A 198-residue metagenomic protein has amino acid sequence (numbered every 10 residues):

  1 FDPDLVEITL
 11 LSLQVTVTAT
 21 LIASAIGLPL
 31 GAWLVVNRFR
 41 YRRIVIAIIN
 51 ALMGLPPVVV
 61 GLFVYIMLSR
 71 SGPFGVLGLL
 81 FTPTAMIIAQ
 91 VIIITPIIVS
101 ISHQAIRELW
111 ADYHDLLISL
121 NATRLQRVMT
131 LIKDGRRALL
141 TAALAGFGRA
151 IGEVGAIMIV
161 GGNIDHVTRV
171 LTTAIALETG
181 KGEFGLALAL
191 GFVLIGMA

Functional and structural regions predicted by a protein language model:
F1-D2, V15-T16, L120-M129, G185: Short charge-dense sequence patches
F1-D4, V160-G196: Interhelical loop and adjacent transmembrane-helix boundary motif in polytopic membrane transport permeases
D2-R107, D134-V154, E178, A189-A198: Membrane-water interface segments at the C-terminal ends of transmembrane alpha-helices in multi-pass inner-membrane
D4-E7, A111, T130, G182: An amphipathic alpha-helix/helix-turn recognition signal
N37-R42, R107-D112, A122-R124, N163-V167 (+1 more regions): Juxtamembrane helix-boundary/capping and inter-helix hinge elements in multi-pass membrane proteins
I101-L139, T172: Short cytoplasmic-facing helical segments at TM-TM junctions of multi-pass membrane proteins
